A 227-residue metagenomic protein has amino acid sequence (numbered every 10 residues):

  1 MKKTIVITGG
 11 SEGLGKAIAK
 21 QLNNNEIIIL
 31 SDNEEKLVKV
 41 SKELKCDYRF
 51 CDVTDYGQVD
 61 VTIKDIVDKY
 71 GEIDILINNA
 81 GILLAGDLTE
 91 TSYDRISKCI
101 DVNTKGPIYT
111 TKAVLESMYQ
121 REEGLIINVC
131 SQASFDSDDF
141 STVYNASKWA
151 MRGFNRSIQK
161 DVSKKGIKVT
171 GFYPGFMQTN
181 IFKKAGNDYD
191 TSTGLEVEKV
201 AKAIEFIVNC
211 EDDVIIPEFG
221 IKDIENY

Functional and structural regions predicted by a protein language model:
S11-E12: Conserved glycine-rich cofactor-binding loop
N24-V38: Conserved glycine-rich Rossmann-like NAD(P)H-binding loop of the short-chain dehydrogenase/reductase
F50-V61, Y93: The beta1-alpha1 cofactor-binding region of Rossmann-like NAD(H)/NADP(H)-dependent oxidoreductases
D87-L88, R95-I100: Substrate-binding pocket helix/loop in short-chain dehydrogenase/reductase
T111, S147: Active-site helix of classical SDR
S131: Residue(s) in the substrate-gating loop at a strand-loop-helix junction that position the organic substrate next
G171-F172, Y189-Y227: C-terminal helical subdomain
